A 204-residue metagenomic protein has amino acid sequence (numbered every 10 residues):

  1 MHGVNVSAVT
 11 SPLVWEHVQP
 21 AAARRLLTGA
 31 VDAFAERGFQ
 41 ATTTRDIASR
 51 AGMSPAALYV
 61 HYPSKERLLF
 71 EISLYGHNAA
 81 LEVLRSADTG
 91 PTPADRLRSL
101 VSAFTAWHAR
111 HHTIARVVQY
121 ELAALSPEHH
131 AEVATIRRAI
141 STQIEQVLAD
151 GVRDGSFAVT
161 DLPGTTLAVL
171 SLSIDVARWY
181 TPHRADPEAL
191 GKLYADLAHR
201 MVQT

Functional and structural regions predicted by a protein language model:
M1-A21, D32: N-terminal intrinsically disordered/low-complexity leader segments
S11-E16, I72-S99: Amphipathic alpha-helical linker/stalk segments
Q19, L27, L69, S73 (+5 more regions): Amphipathic, non-transmembrane alpha-helical scaffold segments
A22-R25, G29, A33-R67, E71: Helix-turn-helix
R85-I114, T165-V169, G191: Hydrophobic alpha-helical connector segments
A106-E145, R178: Short secondary-structure transition hinges
R116-Y120, H130, A134, V152-L197: Hydrophobic/aromatic-rich alpha-helical bundle segments in the mid-to-C-terminal region
